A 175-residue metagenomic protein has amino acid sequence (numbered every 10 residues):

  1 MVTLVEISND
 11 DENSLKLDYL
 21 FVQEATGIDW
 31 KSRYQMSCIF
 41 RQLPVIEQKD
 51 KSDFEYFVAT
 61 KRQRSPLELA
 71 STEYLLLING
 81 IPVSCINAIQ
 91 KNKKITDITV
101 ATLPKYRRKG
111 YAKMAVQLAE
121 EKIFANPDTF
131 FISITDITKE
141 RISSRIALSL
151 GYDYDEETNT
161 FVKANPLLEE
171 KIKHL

Functional and structural regions predicted by a protein language model:
M1-Y56, E170-L175: A short, well-structured alpha-helix characteristic of acyl/acetyltransferase catalytic modules
V45-I95: Acetyl-CoA-dependent GNAT
T60-R64, L118-K122, N126: A generic secondary-structure signal
I89, K93-P104, T135: Conserved acetyl-CoA binding element of GNAT-fold acetyltransferases
K94, A125-T138: Conserved GNAT acetyl-CoA-binding A-motif
T102, R108-K122, R145, S149: Conserved acetyl-CoA-binding loop-helix of GNAT-fold acetyltransferases
K113, I137-E156: Conserved active-site alpha-helix within GNAT-family acetyltransferase domains
T135, G151-L168: Conserved catalytic-core motifs of GNAT/GCN5-like acyltransferases
